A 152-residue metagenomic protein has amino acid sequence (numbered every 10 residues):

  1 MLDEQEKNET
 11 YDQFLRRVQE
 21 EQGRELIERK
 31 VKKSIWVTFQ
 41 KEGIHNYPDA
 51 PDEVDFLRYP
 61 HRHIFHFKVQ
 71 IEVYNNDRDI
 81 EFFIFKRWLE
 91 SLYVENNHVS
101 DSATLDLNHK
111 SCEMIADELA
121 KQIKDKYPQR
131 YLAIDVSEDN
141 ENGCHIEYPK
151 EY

Functional and structural regions predicted by a protein language model:
L2-Y152: Charge-rich, low-complexity N-terminal segments
